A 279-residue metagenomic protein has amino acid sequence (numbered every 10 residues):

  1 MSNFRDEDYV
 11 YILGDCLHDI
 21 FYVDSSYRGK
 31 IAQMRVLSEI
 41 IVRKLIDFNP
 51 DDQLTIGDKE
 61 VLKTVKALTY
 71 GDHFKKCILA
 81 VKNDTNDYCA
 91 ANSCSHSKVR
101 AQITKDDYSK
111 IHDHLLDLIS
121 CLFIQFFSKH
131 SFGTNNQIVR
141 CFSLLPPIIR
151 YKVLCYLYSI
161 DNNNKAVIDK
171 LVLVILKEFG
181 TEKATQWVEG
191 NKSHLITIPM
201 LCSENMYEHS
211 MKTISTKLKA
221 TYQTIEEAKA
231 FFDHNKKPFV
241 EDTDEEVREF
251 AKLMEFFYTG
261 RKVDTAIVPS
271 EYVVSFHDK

Functional and structural regions predicted by a protein language model:
M1-K279: Amphipathic alpha-helical interface elements
